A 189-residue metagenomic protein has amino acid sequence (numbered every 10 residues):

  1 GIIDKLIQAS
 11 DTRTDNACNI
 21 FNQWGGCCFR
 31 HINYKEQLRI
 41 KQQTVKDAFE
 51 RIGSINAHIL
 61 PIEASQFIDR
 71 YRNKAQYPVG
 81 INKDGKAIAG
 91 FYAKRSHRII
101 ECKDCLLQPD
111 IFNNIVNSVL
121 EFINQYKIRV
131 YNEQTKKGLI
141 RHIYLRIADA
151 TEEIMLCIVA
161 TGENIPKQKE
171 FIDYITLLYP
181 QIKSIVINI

Functional and structural regions predicted by a protein language model:
G1-I189: Accessory RNA-recognition modules of RNA-modification enzymes
